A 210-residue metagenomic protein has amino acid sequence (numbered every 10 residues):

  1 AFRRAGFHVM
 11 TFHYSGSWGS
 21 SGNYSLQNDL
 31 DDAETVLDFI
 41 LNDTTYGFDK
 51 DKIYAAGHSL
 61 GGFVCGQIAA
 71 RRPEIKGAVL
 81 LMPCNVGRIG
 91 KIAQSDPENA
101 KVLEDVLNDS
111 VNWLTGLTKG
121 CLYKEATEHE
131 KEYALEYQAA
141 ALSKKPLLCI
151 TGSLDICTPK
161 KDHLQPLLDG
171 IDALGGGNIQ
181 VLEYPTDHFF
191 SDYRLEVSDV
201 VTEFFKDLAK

Functional and structural regions predicted by a protein language model:
F2-G19: Conserved alpha/beta-hydrolase
S20-N23, K160-K161: Conserved catalytic-core motifs of eukaryotic protein kinase domains, centered on the activation segment
Y24-Y46: Alpha/beta-hydrolase active-site loop
L30-E34, R194-T202: Short, amphipathic alpha-helical "lid/cap" segments that border enzyme active or binding sites
F39-I40, V200-L208: C-terminal alpha-helix
F39-K101: Primarily recognizes the serine-hydrolase "nucleophile elbow" in alpha/beta-hydrolase and SGNH/GDSL folds
I75-G77, L81-N178, L182-E183, F189-S191 (+1 more regions): The alpha/beta-hydrolase serine catalytic core
L195, D207-K210: Alpha/beta-hydrolase-fold serine-hydrolase catalytic core, especially in secreted/extracellular enzymes
